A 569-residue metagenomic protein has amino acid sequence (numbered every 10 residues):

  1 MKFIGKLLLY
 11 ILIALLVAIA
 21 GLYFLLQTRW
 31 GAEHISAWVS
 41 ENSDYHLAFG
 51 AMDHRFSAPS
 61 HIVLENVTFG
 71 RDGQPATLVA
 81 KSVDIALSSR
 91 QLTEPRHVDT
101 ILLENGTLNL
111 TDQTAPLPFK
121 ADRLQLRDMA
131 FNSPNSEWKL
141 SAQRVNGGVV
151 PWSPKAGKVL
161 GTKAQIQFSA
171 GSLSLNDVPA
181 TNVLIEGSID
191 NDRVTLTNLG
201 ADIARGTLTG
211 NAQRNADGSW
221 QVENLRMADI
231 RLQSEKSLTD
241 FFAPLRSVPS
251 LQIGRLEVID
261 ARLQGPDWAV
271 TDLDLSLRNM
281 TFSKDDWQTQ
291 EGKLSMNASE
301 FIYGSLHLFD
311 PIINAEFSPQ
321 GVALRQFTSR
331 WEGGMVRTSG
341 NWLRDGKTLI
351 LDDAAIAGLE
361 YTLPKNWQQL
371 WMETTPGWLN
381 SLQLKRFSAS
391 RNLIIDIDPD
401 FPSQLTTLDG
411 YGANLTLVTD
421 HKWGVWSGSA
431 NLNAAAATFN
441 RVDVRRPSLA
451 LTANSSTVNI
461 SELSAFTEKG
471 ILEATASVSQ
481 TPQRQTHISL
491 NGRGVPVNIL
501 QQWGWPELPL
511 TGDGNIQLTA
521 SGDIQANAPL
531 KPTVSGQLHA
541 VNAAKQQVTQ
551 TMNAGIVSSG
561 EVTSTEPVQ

Functional and structural regions predicted by a protein language model:
M1-L16: N-terminal Sec-pathway targeting helices
I19-Q113, W152-S153, L173-A180, L208-G210 (+4 more regions): Terminal hydrophobic membrane-targeting helix
H61, N66-T68, R123-A130, L160-R193 (+5 more regions): Small-residue helix/turn framework positions
P75-L78, E137-K139, T207, V270 (+4 more regions): Short, mixed charged/polar active-site loops that provide acid/base catalysis or chelate metal/phosphate cofactors
L87-Q91, P151, T281, T419-H421 (+1 more regions): Outer-membrane beta-barrel proteins
Q113-N146: Non-cytosolic head/periplasmic domains of membrane-anchored proteins
N132-V145, Q264-F282, D398-V418: Short, solvent-exposed loop/hinge segments that bridge or flank secondary-structure elements
D285: Glycine/proline-rich, flexible active-site/cofactor-binding loop segments that harbor closely spaced acidic
